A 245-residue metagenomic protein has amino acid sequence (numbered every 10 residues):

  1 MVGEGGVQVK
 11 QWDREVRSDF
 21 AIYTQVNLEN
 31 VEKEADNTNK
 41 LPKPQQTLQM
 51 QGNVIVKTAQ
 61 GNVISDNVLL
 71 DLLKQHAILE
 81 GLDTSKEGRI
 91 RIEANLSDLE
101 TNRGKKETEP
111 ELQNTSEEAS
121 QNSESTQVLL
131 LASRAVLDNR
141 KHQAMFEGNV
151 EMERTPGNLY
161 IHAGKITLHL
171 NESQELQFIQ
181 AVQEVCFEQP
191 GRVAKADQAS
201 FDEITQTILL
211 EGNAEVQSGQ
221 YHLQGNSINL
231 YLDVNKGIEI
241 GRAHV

Functional and structural regions predicted by a protein language model:
M1-R242: Mature-chain termini and adjacent capping regions
